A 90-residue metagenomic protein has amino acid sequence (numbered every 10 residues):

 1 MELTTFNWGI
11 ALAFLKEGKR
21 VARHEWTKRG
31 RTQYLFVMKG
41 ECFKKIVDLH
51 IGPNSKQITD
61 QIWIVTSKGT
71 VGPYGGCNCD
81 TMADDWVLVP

Functional and structural regions predicted by a protein language model:
M1-V65: Extended non-catalytic interaction/regulatory regions in multidomain proteins
I58-P90: Short, compact, well-ordered microdomains
